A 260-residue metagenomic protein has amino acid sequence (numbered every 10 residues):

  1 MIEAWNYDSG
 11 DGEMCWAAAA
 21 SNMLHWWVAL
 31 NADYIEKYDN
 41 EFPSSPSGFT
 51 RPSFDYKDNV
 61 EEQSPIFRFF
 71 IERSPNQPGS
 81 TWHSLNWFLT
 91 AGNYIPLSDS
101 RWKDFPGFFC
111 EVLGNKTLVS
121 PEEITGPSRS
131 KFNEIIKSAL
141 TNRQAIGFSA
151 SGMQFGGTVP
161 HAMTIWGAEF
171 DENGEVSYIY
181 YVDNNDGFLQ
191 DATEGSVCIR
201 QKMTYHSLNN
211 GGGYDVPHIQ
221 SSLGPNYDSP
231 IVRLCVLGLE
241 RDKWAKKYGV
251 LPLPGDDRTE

Functional and structural regions predicted by a protein language model:
M1-N6: Non-catalytic, low-structured ubiquitin/UBL-interacting segments
D8-P127: Cysteine-nucleophile protease catalytic domains, especially the papain-like/related folds used in DUB/UBL proteases
G126-N142, G147-E260: Active-site signature of cysteine proteases
